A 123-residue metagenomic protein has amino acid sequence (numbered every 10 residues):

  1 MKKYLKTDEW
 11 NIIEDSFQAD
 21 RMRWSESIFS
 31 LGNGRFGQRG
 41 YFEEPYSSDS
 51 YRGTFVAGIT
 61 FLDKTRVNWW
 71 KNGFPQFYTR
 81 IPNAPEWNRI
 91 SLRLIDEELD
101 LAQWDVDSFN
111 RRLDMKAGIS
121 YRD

Functional and structural regions predicted by a protein language model:
K2-D123: Beta-sandwich/jelly-roll carbohydrate-recognition scaffolds of carbohydrate-active enzymes
